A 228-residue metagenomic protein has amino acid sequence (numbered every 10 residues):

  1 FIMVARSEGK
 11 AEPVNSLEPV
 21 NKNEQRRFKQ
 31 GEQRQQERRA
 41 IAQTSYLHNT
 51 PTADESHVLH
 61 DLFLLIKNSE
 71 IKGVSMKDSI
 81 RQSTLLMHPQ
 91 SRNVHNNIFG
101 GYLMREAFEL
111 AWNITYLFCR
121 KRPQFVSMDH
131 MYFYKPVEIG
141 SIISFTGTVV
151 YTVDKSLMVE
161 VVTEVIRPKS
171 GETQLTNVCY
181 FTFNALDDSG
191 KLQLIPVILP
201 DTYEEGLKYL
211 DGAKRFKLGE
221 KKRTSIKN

Functional and structural regions predicted by a protein language model:
F1-S45, I139, V150-N228: HotDog/MaoC-like acyl-thioester-processing domains
K22-G100, K217-N228: Catalytic strand-loop segment that frames the active site of acyl-thioester-processing enzymes
K67-E70, V74-M76, L86, I114-R120 (+2 more regions): Short secondary-structure boundary micro-motifs
R92, N97, M131, V137 (+1 more regions): Flexible, active-site-adjacent loop/turn segments at secondary-structure boundaries
N96, I114-Y116, G190: Short strand-loop-strand
E109-E160, E164, Q174-V178: Hydrophobic beta-strand-centered segment that forms part of the acyl-chain substrate-binding groove
